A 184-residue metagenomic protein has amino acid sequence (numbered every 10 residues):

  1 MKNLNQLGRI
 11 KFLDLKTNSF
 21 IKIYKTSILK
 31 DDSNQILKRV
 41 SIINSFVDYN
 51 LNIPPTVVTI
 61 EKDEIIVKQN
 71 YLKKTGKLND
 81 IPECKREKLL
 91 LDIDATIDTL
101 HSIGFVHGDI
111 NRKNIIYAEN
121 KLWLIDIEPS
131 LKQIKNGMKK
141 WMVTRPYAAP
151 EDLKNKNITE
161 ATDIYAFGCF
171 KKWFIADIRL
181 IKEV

Functional and structural regions predicted by a protein language model:
K2-S45: ATP-binding glycine-rich loop module of kinase domains
S19, V67, W123-D126: Protein kinase-like catalytic core scaffold
I23, Y71, I116-Y117: Conserved hydrophobic "DFG−1" position in protein kinase catalytic cores
P54-L89: Conserved structural core of kinase catalytic domains
K85-T99: Conserved alphaE helix
H101-Y117: Catalytic-loop of the protein kinase fold
N114-D126: Conserved protein kinase catalytic/activation segment
W123, E128-V184: C-lobe/activation-segment region of protein kinase-like
